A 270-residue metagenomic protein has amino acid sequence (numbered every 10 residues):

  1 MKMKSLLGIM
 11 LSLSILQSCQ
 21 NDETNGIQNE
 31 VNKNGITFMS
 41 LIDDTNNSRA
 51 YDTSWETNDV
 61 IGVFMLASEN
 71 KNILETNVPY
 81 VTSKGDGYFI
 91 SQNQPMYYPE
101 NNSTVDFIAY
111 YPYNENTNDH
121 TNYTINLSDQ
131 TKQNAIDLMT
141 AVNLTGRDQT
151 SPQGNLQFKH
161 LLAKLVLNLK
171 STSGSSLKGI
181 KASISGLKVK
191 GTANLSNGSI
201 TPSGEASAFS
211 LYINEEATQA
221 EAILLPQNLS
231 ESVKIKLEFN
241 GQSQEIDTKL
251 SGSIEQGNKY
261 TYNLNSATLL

Functional and structural regions predicted by a protein language model:
K2-L270: Sec-type signal peptide cleavage vicinity
